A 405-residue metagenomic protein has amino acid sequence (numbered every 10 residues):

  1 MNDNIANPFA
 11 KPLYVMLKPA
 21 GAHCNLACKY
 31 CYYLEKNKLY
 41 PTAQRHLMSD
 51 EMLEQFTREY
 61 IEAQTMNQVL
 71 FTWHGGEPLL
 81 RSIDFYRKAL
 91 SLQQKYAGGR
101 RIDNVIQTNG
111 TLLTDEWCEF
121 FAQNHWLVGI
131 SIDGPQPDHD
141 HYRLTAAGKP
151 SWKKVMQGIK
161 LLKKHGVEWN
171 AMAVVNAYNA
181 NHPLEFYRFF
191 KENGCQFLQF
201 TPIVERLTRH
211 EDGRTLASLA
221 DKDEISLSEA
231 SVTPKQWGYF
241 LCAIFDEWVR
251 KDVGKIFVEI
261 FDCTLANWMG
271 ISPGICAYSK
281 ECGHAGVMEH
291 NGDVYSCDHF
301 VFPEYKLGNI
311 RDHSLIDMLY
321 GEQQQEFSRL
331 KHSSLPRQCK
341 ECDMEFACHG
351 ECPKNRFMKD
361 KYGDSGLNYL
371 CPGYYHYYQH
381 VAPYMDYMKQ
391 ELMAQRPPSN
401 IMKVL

Functional and structural regions predicted by a protein language model:
M1-E119, Q123-N124: Conserved alpha-helical substructure of the radical SAM core
C24, C28-C31, C276, C282 (+5 more regions): Disulfide-bonded cysteines in secreted/extracellular proteins and peptides
K29-Y33, D133, D212-L219: Short, flexible, mixed-charge acidic loops at enzyme active sites
F56-R58, E62, L80-Q199, R206-T208 (+1 more regions): Conserved AdoMet/S-adenosylmethionine-binding subsite of the radical SAM
T145-K153, K160, K164-A277, E281 (+3 more regions): Radical SAM enzyme [4Fe-4S]-AdoMet core and its adjacent flexible, acidic and glycine-rich loops/tails across
H290: A cytosolic small-molecule/anion-sensing beta-strand core signal
V301-L405: Flexible mid-to-C-terminal extensions adjoining Fe-S/redox cofactors in radical SAM and related proteins
